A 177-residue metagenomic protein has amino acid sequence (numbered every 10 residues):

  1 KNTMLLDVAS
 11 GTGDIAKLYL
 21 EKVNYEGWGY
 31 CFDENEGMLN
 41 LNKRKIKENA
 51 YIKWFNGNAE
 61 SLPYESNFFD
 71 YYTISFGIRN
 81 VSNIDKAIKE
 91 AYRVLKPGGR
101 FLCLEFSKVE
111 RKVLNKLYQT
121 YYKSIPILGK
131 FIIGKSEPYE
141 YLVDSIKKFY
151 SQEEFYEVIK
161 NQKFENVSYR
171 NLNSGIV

Functional and structural regions predicted by a protein language model:
K1, D14-L18, P138-V143: Conserved class I S-adenosyl-L-methionine
M4-S61: Class I SAM-dependent methyltransferase SAM/SAH-binding core
E60-Y72: A short acidic, Gly/Pro-enriched loop at the edge of an enzyme's catalytic core that lines a small-molecule cofactor
D70-N83: A short SAM/SAH-binding and catalytic strip from SAM-dependent methyltransferases
D85-P97: A short glycine-rich, Lys/Arg-flanked "PGG" loop and its adjoining helix->strand segment in the class I
G99-F106: Conserved beta-strand signature within the Rossmann-like core of class I S-adenosyl-L-methionine
K108-V158: C-terminal alpha-helical "lid/dimerization" subdomain adjacent to the S-adenosyl-L-methionine
F164-S174: Conserved S-adenosyl-L-methionine
